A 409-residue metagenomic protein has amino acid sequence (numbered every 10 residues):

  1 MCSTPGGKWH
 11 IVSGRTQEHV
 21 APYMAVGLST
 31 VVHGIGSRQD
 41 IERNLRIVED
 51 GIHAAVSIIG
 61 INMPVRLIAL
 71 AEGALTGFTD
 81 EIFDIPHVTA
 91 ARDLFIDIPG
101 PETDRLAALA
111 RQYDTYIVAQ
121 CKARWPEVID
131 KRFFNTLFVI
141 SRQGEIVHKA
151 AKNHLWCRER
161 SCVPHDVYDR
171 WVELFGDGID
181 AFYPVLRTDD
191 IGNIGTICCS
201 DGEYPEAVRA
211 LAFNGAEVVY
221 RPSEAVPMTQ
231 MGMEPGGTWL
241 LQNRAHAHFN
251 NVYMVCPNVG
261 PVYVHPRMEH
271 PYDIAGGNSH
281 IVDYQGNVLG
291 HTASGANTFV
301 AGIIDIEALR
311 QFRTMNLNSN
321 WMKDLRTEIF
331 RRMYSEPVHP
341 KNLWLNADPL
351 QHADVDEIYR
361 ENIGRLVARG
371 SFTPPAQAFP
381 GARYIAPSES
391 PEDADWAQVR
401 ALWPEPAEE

Functional and structural regions predicted by a protein language model:
C2-I11, Y253, N258-E409: C-terminal beta-strand edge segments of enzyme domains
G14-G27, P184-G195: Beta-strand-turn-beta hairpins that frame and shape the catalytic cleft of phosphate-ester-processing enzymes
V48-N62, L106: A short, N-terminal amphipathic alpha-helix
A74-R92, V128-F133: Metal-dependent catalytic neighborhoods of phosphoester/phosphodiester hydrolases
T89-D104, D169-F175, L240: A short acidic, glycine-rich active-site loop that binds or catalyzes chemistry on phosphate/adenosine moieties
I98-V118, N193, C199-V300, L402-E408: CN hydrolase (nitrilase-like) catalytic-core segments centered on the catalytic cysteine and neighboring Lys/Glu
A108, W125-A245: Active-site catalytic loop in hydrolytic enzyme cores
A119-C121, N135-V139, P184-L186, S279-I281 (+1 more regions): Short beta-strand scaffold segments in enzyme catalytic cores
